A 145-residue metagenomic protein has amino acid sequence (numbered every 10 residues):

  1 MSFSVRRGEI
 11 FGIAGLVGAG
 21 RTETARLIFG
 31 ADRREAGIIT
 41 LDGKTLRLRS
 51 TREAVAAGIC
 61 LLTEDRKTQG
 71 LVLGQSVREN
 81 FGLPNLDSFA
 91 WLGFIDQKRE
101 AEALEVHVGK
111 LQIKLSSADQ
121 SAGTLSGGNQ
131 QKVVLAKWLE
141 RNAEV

Functional and structural regions predicted by a protein language model:
M1-V145: Glycine-rich phosphate-binding loops of nucleotide-dependent enzymes
